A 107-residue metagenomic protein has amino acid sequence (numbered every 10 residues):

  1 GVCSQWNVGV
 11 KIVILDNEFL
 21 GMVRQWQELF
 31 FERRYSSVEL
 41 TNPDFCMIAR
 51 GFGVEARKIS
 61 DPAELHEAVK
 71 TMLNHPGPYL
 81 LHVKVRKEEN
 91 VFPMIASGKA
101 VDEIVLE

Functional and structural regions predicted by a protein language model:
G1-E107: Thiamine diphosphate
